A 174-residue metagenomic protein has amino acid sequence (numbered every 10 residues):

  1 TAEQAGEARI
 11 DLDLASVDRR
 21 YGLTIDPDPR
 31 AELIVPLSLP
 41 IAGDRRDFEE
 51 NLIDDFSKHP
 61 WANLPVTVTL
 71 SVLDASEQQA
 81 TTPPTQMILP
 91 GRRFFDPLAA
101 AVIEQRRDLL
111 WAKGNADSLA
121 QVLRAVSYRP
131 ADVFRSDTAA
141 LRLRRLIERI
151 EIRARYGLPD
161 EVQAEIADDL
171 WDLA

Functional and structural regions predicted by a protein language model:
T1-A174: Extracytoplasmic/secretory ectodomains and luminal regions
